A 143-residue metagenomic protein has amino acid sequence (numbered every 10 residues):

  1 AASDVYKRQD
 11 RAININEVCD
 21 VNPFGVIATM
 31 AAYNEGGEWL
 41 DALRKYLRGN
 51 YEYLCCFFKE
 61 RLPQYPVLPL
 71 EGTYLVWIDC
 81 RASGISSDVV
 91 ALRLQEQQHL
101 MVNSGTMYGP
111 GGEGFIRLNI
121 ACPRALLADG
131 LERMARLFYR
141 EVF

Functional and structural regions predicted by a protein language model:
A1-Y6: Short, small-residue-biased leader/transition segments that mark boundaries at the very start of proteins
K7-V21, M107-Y108: Active-site PLP-lysine loop of aminotransferase-like
D10-I15, Y33-C55: Structural signature of PLP-dependent enzymes
P23-V26, M30, Y46-C55, V67-C80: Conserved glycine-rich beta-strand-loop-beta hairpin in the small C-terminal domain of fold type I
N34, D79-R81, A121-P123: Residue-level recognition of strand-loop junctions within catalytic nucleotide-signaling folds
C55, Q64-V67, M101-T106: A short linear hydrophobic-aromatic micro-motif
R93-V102, Y108-F143: PLP-dependent enzyme catalytic core of the Aspartate aminotransferase-like
